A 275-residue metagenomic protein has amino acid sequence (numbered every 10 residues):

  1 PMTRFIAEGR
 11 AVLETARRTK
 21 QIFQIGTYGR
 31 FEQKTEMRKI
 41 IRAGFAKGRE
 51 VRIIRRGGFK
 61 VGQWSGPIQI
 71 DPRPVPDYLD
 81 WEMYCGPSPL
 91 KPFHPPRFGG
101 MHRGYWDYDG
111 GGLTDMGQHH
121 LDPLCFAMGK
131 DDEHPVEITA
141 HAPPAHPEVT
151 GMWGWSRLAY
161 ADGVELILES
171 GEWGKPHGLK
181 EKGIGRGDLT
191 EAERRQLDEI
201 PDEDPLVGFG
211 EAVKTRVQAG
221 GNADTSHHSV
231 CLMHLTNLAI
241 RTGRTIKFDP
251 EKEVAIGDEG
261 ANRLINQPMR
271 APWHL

Functional and structural regions predicted by a protein language model:
T3-D80: A contiguous active-site-proximal alpha/beta segment in oxidoreductase catalytic domains
R4, I22-T27, R49-I53, M83-C85 (+3 more regions): Structural recognition of the beta-strand scaffold that forms the well-ordered cores of secreted hydrolase catalytic
L13, R38, R42, C85 (+6 more regions): Non-transmembrane alpha-helical segments in soluble domains of secreted/periplasmic/extracellular proteins
I25-T27, D71, W106-T114, T139-A145 (+2 more regions): Active-site rim elements
K47-V51, P92-P95, K130-A140, E165-L168 (+2 more regions): Acidic/polar loop patches that form or flank catalytic/metal-binding clefts of enzymes that bind anionic ligands
E82-D162: Rossmann-like dinucleotide-binding domain that binds NAD(P)(H)
A142-D204: NAD(P)-dinucleotide binding in Rossmann-like oxidoreductases
E211-L275: C-terminal helix-rich "cap/oligomerization" subdomain common to oxidoreductases
